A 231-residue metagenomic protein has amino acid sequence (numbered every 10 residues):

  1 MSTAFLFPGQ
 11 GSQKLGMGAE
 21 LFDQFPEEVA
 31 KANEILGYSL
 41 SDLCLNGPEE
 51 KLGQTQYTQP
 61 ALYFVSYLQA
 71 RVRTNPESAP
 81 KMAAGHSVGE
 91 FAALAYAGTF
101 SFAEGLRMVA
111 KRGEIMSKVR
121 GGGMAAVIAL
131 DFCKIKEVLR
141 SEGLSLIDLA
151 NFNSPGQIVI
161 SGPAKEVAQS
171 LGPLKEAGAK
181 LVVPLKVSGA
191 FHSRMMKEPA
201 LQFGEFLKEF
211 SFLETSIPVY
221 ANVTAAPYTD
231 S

Functional and structural regions predicted by a protein language model:
M1-E137, L181, L185: FabD-like malonyl-/acyl-CoA
Q10-S12, L36-Y38, R71, A97-S231: Alpha/beta catalytic cores of group-transfer enzymes, especially the acyltransferase/condensing modules of polyketide
